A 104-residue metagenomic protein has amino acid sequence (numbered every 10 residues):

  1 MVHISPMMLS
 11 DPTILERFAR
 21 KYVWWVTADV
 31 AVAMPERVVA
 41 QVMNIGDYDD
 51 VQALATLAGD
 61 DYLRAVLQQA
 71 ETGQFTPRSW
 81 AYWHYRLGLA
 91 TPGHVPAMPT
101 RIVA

Functional and structural regions predicted by a protein language model:
M1-A104: Long, compositionally biased intrinsically disordered regulatory segments in eukaryotic proteins
